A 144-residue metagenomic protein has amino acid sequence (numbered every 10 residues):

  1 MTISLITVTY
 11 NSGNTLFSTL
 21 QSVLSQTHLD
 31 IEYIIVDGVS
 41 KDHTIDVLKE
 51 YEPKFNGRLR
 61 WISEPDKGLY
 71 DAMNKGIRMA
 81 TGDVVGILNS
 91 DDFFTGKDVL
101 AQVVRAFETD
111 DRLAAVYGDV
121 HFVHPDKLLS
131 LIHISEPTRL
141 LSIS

Functional and structural regions predicted by a protein language model:
M1-L24: N-proximal low-complexity "stem/linker" segments adjacent to membrane-targeting elements
N14-F17, D42-Y51: Acidic helix N-cap motif at the loop->helix transition within catalytic regions of sugar-transfer enzymes
D30-V39, I62-S63: Short beta-strand/loop segment that forms part of the nucleotide-sugar
D37-D46, N89: A conserved acidic beta->alpha catalytic loop
E64-A80: Glycine-rich, basic loop-to-helix element that forms the pyrophosphate-binding segment of sugar-nucleotide handling
V85: Short aromatic/hydrophobic "clamp" motif used to bind/position activated sugar donors
K97-L129: Conserved donor NDP-sugar-binding/catalytic core segment of glycosyltransferases
I132-S144: Single conserved hydrophobic/aromatic residue that forms the stacking wall/gate of nucleotide- or nucleobase-binding
